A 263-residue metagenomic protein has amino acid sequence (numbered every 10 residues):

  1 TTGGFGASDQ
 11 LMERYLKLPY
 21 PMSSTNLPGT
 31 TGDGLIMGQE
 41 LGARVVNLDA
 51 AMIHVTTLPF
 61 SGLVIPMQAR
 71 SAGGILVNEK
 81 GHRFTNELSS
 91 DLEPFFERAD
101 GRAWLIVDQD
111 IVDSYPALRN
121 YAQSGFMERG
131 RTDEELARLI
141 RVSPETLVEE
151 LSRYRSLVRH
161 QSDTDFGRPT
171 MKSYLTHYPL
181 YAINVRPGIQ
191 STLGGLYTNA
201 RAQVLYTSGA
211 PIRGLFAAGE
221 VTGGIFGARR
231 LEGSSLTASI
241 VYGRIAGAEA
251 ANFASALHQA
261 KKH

Functional and structural regions predicted by a protein language model:
T1-T2, E79, A218: Short, well-ordered coil/turn residues at beta-beta hairpins and beta-strand->alpha-helix junctions within
T1-T56, I245: Glycine-rich loop(s) and the adjacent beta-strand/alpha-helix scaffold that form part
L27, A69-S71, Q190-T192: Short, small/polar residue-rich loop motifs at catalytic or cofactor-binding pockets
G34-R44, I140-S143, V148-L151, S239-A260: Internal hydrophobic alpha-helix adjacent to the cofactor/substrate pocket in enzyme cavities
L35-T146: An anion/pyrophosphate-binding glycine-rich loop and adjacent beta-alpha core in soluble alpha-beta enzymes
R70, V77, T198, L205-Y206 (+1 more regions): Hydrophobic alpha-helical segments, especially N-terminal targeting/anchoring helices
T146-R229: A glycine-rich dinucleotide-binding beta-alpha-beta segment and adjacent secondary-structure elements that constitute
L205-Y206, A210-K261: Catalytic phosphate/nucleotide-handling subdomain of diverse soluble enzymes
